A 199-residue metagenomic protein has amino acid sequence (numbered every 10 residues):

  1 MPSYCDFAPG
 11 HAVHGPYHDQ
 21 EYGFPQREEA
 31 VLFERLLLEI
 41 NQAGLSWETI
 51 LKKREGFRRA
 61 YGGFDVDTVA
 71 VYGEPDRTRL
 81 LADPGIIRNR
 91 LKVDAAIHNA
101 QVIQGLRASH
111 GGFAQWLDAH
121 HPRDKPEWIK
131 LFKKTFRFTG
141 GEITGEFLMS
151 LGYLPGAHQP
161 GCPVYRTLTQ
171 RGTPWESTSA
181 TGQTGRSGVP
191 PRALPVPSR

Functional and structural regions predicted by a protein language model:
M1-R199: HhH-family (HhH-GPD) DNA N-glycosylase catalytic core used in base-excision repair
